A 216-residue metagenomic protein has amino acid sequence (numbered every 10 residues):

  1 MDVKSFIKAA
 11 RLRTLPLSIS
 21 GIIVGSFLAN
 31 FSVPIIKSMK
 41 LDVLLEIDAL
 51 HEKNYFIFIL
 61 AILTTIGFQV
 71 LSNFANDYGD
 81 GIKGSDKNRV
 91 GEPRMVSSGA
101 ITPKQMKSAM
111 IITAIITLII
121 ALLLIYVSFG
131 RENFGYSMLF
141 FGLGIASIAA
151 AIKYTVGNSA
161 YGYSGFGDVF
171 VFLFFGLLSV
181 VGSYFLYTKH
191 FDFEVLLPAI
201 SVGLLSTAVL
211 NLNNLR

Functional and structural regions predicted by a protein language model:
M1-F56, L60, S159, V171: Topogenic membrane-insertion module of multi-pass membrane proteins
M1-V3, Y78-I101, N211-R216: Cytosolic, membrane-interface loops and tails of multi-pass inner-membrane proteins
V3-K4, N73-N76, M95, A149-G162 (+1 more regions): C-terminal ends of transmembrane helices
I19, I23, F27, I59-G67 (+6 more regions): Generic alpha-helical transmembrane segments of integral inner-membrane proteins, especially permease/transport modules
N30-S38, D77, G81-S85, Y126-N133 (+3 more regions): Transmembrane helix-loop junctions in multipass membrane proteins, especially transporters and channels
L44-A75, F141-S147, D192-L212: Membrane-embedded alpha-helical segments that form the functional core of polytopic membrane enzymes, especially those
F68-I82, V96, A109-I112: Early transmembrane hairpin module of multi-pass membrane proteins
P93-H190: Intramembrane alpha-helical segments
